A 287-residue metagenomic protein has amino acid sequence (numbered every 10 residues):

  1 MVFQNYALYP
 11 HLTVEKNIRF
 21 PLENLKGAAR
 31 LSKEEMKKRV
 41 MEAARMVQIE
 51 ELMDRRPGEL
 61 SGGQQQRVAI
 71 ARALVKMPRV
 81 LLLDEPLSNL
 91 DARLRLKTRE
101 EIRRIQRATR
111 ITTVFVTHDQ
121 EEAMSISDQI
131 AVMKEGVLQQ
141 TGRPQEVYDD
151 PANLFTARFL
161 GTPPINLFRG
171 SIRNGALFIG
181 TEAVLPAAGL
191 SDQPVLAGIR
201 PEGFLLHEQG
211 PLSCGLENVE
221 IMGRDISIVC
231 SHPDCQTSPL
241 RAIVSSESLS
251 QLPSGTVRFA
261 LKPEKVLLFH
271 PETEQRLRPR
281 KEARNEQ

Functional and structural regions predicted by a protein language model:
Q4, F168, I226: Change "...and in nucleic-acid phosphodiester-cleaving endonucleases..." to "...and in nucleic-acid processing enzymes
Q4-F155: ABC ATPase nucleotide-binding domains
D54, G161-N166, S191, M222-R224: Short flexible coil/turn linkers enriched for glycine and charged/polar residues that connect secondary-structure
K97, D150, R158-F159, H207 (+1 more regions): Residues that scaffold the ATP/ADP-binding catalytic core of kinase and kinase-like folds
D149-I172, G198: C-terminal boundary and immediately downstream tail of ABC-type ATPase nucleotide-binding domains
A176-Q287: Non-catalytic connector elements of ABC transporters
